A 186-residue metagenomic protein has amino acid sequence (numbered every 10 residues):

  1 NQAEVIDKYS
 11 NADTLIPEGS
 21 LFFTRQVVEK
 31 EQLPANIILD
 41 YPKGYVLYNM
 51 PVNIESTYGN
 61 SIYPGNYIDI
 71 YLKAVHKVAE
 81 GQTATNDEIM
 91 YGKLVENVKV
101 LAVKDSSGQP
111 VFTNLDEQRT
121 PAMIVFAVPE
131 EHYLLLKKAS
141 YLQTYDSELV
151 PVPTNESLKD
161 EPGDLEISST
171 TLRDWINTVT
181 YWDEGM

Functional and structural regions predicted by a protein language model:
N1-M186: Mature, extracytoplasmic segments of signal peptide-bearing proteins
